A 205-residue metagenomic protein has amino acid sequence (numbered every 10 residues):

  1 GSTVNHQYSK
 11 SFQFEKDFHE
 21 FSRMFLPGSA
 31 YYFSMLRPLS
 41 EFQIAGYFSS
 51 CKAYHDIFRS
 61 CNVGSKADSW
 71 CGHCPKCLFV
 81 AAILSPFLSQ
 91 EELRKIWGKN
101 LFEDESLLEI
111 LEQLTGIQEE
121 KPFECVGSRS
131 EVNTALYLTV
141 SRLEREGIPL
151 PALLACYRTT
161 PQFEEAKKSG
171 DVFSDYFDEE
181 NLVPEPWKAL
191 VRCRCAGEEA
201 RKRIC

Functional and structural regions predicted by a protein language model:
G1-C205: Nucleotide-activated chemistry modules centered on ATP-dependent adenylation/adenylyltransferase
